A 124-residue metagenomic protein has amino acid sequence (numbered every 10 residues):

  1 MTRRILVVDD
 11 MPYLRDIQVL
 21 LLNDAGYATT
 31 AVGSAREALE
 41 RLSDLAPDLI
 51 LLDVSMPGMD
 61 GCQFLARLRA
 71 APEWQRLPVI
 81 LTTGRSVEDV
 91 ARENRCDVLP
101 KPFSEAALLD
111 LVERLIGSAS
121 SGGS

Functional and structural regions predicted by a protein language model:
P12-T30: Two-component/phosphorelay signaling modules centered on CheY-like receiver
A31-E40, G61: Helix N-cap/capping motif at the beta->alpha junctions
E40, C62-Q75: Short amphipathic alpha-helix used as the core "switch/output" element in two-component signaling
L45-L51: Active-site beta3 strand of CheY-like receiver
D53, T83: Active-site residues of response regulator receiver
M56: Receiver (REC) domain active-site loop signature in two-component systems and cognate sites in sensor histidine kinases
F103-L115: C-terminal output helix
E113-S124: The C-terminal output helix
